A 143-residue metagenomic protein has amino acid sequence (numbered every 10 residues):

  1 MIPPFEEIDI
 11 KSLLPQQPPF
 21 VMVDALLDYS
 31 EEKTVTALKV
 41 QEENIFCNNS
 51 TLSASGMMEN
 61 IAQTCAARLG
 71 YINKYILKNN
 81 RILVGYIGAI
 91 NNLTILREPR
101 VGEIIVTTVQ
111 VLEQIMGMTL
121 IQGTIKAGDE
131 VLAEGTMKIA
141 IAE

Functional and structural regions predicted by a protein language model:
I2-P4, L69-V106: Hydrophobic beta-strand-centered segment that forms part of the acyl-chain substrate-binding groove
E7-Q17, K78-I82: Short aromatic-glycine motifs in intrinsically disordered, low-complexity regions
Q16-M22, V101-V106: Short coil-to-beta-strand transition motifs
P18-S53: Catalytic strand-loop segment that frames the active site of acyl-thioester-processing enzymes
V23-D24, I90, L120, E134: Hydrophobic residues on conserved beta-strands that form the core of alpha/beta folds
D24-L27, N91, L96, Q110-L112 (+1 more regions): Conserved positions in beta-strands of structured domains
V35, A67, R100-E103, Q110-E143: HotDog/MaoC-like acyl-thioester-processing domains
S53-K78: Active-site helix/loop of acyl-thioester processing domains in fatty-acid/polyketide metabolism, spanning hotdog-fold
